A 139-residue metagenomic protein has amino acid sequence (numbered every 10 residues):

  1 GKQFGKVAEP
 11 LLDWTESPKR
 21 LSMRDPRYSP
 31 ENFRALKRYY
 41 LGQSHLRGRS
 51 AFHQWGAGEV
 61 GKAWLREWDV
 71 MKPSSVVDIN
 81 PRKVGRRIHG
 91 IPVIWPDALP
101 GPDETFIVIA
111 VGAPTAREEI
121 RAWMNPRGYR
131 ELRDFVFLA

Functional and structural regions predicted by a protein language model:
G5, A51-W55, V108: Conserved beta-strand elements of the Class I
E9-P18, M23-G48: Catalytic core of nucleotide-sugar-dependent glycosyltransferases
L11-L12, K19-R20, A57-G61, P81-R82 (+1 more regions): Short, solvent-exposed loop/turn segments at secondary-structure junctions
E16, A63-R66, E118-R121: Short glycine-/acidic-enriched loop or helix-start segments at secondary-structure transitions that form or flank
H45-R49, D69, L99-E104: Flexible, charged surface loops at secondary-structure boundaries
G48-W68, V76: Glycine-rich adenosine-cofactor-binding loop
W68-K72, W123-P126: Short, solvent-exposed amphipathic alpha-helical segments in soluble enzyme and RNA/protein-processing domains
P81-A139: Phosphate-bearing ligand-interacting subdomains that bind or position ATP/ADP/UDP/GDP/NAD(P) or nucleotide-linked
